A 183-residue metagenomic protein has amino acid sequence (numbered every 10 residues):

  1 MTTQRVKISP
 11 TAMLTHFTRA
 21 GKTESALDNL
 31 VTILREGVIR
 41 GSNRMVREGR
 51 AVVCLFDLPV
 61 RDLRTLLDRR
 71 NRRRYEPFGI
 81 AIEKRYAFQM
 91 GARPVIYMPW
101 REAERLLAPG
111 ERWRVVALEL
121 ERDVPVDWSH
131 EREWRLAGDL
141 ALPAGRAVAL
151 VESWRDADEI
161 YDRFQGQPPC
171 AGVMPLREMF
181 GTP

Functional and structural regions predicted by a protein language model:
M1-P183: NAD-dependent ADP-ribosyltransferases
